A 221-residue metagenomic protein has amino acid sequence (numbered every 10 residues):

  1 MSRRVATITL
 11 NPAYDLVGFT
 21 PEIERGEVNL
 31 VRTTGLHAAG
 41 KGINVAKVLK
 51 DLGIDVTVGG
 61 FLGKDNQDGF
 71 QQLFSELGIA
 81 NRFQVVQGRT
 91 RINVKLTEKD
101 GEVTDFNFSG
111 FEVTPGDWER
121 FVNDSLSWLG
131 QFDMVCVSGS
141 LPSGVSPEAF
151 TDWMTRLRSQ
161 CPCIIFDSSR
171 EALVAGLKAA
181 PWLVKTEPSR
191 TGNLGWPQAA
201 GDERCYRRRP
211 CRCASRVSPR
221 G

Functional and structural regions predicted by a protein language model:
M1-G59: Glycine-rich phosphate/adenosyl-contacting loop at the front of the ribokinase-like
V5, I54-V56, N81, I164 (+1 more regions): Hydrophobic anchor at the start of a short beta-strand that flanks the dinucleotide cofactor-binding loop
T7-I8, F83, C136-V137, I164-S168 (+1 more regions): General beta-strand structural signal in soluble alpha/beta enzymes
L10-Y14, L62-G63, R89-T90, R190: Glycine-rich beta-alpha junction loops
E27, D51-D133: Conserved N-terminal subdomain of the carbohydrate kinase-like
F111-T114, L141-V145, A172-V174, G192: Short, small-residue-enriched loops and turns at beta-alpha junctions that line or gate enzyme active sites
Q131-G144: Short acidic, glycine-rich surface-loop motifs adjacent to enzyme active sites
E148-G221: Conserved phosphate/ATP/ADP-binding segment of small-molecule kinases
